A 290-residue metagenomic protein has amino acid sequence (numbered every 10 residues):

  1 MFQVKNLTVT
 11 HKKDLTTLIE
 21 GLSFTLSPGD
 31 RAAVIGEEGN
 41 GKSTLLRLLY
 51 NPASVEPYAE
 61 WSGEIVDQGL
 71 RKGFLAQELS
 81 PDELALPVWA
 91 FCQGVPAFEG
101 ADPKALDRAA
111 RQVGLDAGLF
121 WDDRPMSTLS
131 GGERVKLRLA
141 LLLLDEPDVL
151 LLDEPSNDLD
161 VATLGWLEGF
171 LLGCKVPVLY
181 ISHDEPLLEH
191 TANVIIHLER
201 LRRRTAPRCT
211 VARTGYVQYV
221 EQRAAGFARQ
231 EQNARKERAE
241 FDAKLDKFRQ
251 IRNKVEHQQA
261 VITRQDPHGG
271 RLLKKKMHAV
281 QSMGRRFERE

Functional and structural regions predicted by a protein language model:
M1-Q230: ABC ATP-binding cassette signature C-motif
R229-E290: Flexible nucleotide-interacting loop at or near the entrance of a catalytic core
